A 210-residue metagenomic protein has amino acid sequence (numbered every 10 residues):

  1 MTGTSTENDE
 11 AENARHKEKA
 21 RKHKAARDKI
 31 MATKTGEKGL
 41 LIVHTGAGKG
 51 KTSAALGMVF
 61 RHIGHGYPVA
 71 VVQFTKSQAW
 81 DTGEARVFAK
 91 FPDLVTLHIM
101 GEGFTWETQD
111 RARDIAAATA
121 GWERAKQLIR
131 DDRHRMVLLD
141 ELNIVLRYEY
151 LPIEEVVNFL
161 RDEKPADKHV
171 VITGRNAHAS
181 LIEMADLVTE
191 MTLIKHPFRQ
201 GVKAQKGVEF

Functional and structural regions predicted by a protein language model:
T2-K19, T105, Q127-R133, L142-F210: Replace "adjacent to P-loop NTPase cores in ATP/GTP-dependent enzymes" with "adjacent to NTP-binding cores
T6-A11, K19-A20, M31-T33, G83-V95: A cross-kingdom feature marking charged/low-complexity
K24-R27, T119-E123, H169-T173: Short gly/ser/thr-rich secondary-structure transition/capping motifs
A25-T35: Pre-Walker A adenine-sensing motif
G36-I42: Pre-Walker A (Motif I) flank of P-loop NTPase domains
I42-R130: Conserved P-loop
T52, L138, A185: Conserved RecA-like P-loop NTPase ATPase core
V71-V72, V137-L142: Short beta-strands and strand-loop turn motifs
